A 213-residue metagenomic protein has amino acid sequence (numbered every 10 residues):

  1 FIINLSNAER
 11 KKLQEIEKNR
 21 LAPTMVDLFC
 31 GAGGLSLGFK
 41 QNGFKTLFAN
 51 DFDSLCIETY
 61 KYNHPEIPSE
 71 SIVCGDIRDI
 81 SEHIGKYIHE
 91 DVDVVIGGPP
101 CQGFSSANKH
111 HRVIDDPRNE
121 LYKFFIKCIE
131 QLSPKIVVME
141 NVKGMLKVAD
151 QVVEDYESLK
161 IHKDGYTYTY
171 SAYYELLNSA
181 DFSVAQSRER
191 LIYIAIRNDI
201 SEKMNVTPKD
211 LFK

Functional and structural regions predicted by a protein language model:
F1-T46, S158, H162-K163, R190-K213: S-adenosyl-L-methionine-dependent DNA methyltransferase catalytic core
V26, F48, V73, V138 (+1 more regions): Conserved Rossmann-like nucleotide-binding pocket used by diverse enzymes that bind dinucleotide cofactors
G34, T59, L121-F124: Well-ordered alpha-helical segments embedded in enzymatic catalytic cores
K40, I57-K61, P65, L146 (+1 more regions): Class I S-adenosyl-L-methionine
L47, E70, D93, K135: Conserved acidic residues
D53-S54: Conserved SAM/SAH-binding beta-strand->alpha-helix loop
E58-H89: S-adenosyl-L-methionine
H83-V92, Q102-K213: Class I S-adenosyl-L-methionine
